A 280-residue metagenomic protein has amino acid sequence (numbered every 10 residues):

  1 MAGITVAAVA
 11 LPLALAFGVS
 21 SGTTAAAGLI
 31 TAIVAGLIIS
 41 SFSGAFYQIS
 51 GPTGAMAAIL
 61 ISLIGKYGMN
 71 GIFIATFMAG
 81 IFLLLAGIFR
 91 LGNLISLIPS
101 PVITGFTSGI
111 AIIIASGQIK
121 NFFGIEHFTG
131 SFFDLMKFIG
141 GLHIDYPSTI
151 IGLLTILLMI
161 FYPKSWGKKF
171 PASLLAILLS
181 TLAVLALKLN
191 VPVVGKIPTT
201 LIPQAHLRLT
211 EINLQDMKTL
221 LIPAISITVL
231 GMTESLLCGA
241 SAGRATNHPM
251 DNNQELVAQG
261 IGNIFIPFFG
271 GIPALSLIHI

Functional and structural regions predicted by a protein language model:
M1-I278: Transmembrane helical cores of multi-pass ion-transport proteins
